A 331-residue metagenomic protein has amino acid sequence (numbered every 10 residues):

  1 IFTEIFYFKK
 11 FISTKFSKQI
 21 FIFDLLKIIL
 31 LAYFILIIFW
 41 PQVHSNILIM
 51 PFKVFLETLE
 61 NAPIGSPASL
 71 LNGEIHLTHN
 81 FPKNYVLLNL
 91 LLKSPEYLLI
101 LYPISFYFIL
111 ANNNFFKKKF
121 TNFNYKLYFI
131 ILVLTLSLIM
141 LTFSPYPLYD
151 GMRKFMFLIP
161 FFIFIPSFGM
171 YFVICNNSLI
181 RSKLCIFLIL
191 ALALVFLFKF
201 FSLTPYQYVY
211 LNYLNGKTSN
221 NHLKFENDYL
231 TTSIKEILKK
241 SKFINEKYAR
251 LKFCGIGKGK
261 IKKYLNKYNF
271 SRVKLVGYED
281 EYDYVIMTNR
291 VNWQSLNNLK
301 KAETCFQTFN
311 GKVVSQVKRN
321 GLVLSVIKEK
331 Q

Functional and structural regions predicted by a protein language model:
I1, L88-P103, Y149-I174: Hydrophobic/aromatic-rich transmembrane helices and adjacent perimembrane loops
E4-I130, L136-S137, F143-P147, A193-E236: Transmembrane-lumen/periplasm boundary regions of multi-pass, lipid-linked membrane glycan transferases
I5-T14, F162-F187: Cytosolic-side transmembrane helix boundary signature
V43, F162, I256-I261, R290-W293: Short, solvent-exposed loop/turn segments at secondary-structure junctions
I47-M50, K262-Y264, S295-N297: Short glycine-/acidic-enriched loop or helix-start segments at secondary-structure transitions that form or flank
F123, K242-A249, G277-Y282: Flexible, charged surface loops at secondary-structure boundaries
F225-L265: Short periplasmic/luminal acceptor-recognition loop of GT-C membrane glycosyltransferases, typified by
F270-L275, D280-Q331: Aromatic/acidic, Gly/Pro-rich catalytic loop(s) in extracytoplasmic/lumenal soluble domains of multi-pass membrane
